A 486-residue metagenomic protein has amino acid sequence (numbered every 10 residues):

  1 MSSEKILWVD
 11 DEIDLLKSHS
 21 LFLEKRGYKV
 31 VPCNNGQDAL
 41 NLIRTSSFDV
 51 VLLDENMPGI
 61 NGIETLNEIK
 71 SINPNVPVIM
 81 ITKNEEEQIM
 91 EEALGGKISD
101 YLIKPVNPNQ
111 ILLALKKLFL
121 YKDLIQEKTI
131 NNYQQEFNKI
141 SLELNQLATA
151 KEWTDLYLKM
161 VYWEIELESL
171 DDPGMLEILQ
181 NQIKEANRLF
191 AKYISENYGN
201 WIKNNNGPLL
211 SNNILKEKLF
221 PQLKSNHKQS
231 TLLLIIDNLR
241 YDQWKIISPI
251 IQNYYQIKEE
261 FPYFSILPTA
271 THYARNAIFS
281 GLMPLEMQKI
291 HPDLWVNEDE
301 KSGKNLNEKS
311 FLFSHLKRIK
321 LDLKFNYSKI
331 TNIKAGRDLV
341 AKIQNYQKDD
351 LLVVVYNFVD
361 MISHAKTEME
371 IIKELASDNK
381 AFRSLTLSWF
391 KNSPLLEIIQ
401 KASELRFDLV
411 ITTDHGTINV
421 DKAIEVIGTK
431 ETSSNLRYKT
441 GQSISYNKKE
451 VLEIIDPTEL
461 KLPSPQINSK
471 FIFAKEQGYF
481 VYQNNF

Functional and structural regions predicted by a protein language model:
E12, L21-F22, N56, E91 (+2 more regions): Feature captures the catalytic ectodomains and active-site-proximal regions of enzymes that hydrolyze or transfer
K17-K25: Charged docking surfaces used in two-component/phosphorelay signaling
G27-N34, L42: Short hydrophobic/Thr-rich beta-strand motif most characteristic of the beta2 strand and flanking loop of CheY-like
N34-D38, N61-E64: Acidic catalytic/metal-coordinating carboxylates
N41, I63-P74: Short amphipathic alpha-helix used as the core "switch/output" element in two-component signaling
D54, T82: Active-site residues of response regulator receiver
E64, E85-D100: Alpha4 helix (beta4-alpha4-beta5 surface) of REC/receiver domains from two-component response regulators
V106-L115: C-terminal output helix
